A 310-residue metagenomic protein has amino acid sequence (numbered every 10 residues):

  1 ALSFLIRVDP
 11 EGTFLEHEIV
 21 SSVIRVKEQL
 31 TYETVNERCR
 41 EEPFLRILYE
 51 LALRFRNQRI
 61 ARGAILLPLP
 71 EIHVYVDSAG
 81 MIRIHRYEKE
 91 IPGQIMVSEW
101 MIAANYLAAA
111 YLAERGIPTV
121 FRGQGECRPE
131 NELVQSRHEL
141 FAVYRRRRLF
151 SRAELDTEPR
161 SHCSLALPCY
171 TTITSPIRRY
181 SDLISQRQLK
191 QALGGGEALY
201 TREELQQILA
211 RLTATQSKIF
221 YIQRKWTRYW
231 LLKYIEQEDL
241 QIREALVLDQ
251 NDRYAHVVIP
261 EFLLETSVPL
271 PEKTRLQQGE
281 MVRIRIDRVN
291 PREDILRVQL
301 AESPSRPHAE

Functional and structural regions predicted by a protein language model:
A1-E310: Electropositive polyanion-binding surfaces
